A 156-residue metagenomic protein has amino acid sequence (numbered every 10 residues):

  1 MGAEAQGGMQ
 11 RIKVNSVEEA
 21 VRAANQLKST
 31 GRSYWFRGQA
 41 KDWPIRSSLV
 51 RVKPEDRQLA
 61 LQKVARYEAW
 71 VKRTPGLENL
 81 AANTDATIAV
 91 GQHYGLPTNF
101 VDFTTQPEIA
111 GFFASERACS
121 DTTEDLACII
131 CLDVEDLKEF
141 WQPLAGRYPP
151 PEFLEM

Functional and structural regions predicted by a protein language model:
M1-M156: Catalytic-core elements of nucleic-acid end-processing and repair enzymes
